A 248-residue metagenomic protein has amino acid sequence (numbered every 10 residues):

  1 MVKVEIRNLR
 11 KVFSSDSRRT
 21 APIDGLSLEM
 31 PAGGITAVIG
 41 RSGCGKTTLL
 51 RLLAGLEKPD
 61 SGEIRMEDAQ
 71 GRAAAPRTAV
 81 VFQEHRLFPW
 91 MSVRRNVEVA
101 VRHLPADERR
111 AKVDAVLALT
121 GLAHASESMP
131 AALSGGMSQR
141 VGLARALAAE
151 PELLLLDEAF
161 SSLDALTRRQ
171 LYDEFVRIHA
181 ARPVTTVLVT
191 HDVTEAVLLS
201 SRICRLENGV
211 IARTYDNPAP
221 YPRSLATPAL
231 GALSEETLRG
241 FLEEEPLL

Functional and structural regions predicted by a protein language model:
M1-V2, L248: Short, low-complexity, intrinsically disordered N-terminal peptides in bacterial proteins
V2-P183, V187-D192, R205: ABC family nucleotide-binding domain
A100, L104, P218-Y221, E244: Alpha-helix C-capping/helix-to-loop hinge sites
L156, S162-A165, A232-L248: Extended, non-globular alpha-helical segments
A196-L198: A short, surface-exposed alpha-helical micro-motif characterized by mixed small hydrophobic and charged/polar residues
R202: Short, glycine/charged-rich "phosphate-handling" switch motifs in NTP-dependent and phosphotransfer domains
R205-N208, P246: Proline-centered turn/helix-capping motifs that create local helix->coil transitions or kinks
G209-E236: Conserved beta-strand-loop-alpha-helix hinge in the C-terminal portion of ABC ATPase nucleotide-binding domains
